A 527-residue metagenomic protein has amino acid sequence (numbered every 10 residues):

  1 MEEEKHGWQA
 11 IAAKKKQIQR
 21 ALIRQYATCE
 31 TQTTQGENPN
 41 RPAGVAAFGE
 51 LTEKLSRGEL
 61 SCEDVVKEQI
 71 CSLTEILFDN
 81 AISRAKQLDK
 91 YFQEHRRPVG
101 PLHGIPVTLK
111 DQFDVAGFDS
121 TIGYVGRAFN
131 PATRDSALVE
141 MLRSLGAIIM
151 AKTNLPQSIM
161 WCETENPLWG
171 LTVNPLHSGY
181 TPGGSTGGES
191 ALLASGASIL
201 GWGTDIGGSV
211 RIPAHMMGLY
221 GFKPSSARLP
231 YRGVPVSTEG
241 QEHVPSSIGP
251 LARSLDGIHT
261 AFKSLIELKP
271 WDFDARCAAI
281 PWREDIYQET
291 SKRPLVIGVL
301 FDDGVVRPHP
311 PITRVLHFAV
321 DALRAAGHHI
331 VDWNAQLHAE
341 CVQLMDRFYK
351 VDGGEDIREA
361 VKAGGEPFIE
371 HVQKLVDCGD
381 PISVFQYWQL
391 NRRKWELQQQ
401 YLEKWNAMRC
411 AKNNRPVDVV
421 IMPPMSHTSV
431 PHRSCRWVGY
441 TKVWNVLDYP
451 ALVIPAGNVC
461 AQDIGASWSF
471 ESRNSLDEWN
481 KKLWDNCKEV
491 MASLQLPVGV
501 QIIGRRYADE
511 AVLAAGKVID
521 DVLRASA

Functional and structural regions predicted by a protein language model:
M1-K90, A325-G327, D477-W479, M491-A492 (+2 more regions): An N-terminal boundary/leader segment
M1-T34, N38, R253-P281, Q288-T290 (+3 more regions): Acidic-enriched catalytic cores of C-N bond-cleaving enzymes acting on peptides and small amides
G49-S56, F301, P308, L337 (+1 more regions): Serine-dependent amide/ester hydrolase catalytic core
E59, E63, I70-R127: N-terminal, positively charged, Ser/Thr/Ala/Gly-biased leader segments that form transit/presequence-like amphipathic
E59, E63-E68, M141, H317-A322 (+1 more regions): Classical protein tyrosine phosphatase
P101-I248, L300-D302, V351, V420-C435 (+1 more regions): Short glycine/serine-rich loop/turn segments
E140, S144, A194-L300, H317-A326 (+6 more regions): Structural helix-boundary/capping segments
I312, C341-D352, V430-R436: Short glycine/threonine-rich loop-to-helix capping motif typified by GTGT followed within a few residues by an Asp-Pro
